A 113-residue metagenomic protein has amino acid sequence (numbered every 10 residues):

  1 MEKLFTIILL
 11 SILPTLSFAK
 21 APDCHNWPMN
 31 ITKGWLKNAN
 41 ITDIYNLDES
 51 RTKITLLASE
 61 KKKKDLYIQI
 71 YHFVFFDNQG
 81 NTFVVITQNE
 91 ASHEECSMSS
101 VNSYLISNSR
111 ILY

Functional and structural regions predicted by a protein language model:
M1-K3, F76: N-terminal secretory/membrane-targeting helices
K3-E49: N-terminal trafficking/processing presequences and adjacent post-cleavage segments of proteins routed to secretion
I41, N78, V101: Residue-level marker of positions within ordered structural domains that often coincide with functionally constrained
Y45, F83, E95-C96: Short, solvent-exposed loop/turn elements at domain surfaces
D48-S59: Acidic helix-start/capping segments at beta-turn-to-alpha-helix junctions
L57-K61, M98-S100: Short alpha-helical interface elements
S59-Q88: Exposed beta-strand-loop-beta-strand "reactive/processing" segments of non-cytosolic proteins
N89-Y113: A short, surface-exposed interaction/processing loop segment used at functional sites
